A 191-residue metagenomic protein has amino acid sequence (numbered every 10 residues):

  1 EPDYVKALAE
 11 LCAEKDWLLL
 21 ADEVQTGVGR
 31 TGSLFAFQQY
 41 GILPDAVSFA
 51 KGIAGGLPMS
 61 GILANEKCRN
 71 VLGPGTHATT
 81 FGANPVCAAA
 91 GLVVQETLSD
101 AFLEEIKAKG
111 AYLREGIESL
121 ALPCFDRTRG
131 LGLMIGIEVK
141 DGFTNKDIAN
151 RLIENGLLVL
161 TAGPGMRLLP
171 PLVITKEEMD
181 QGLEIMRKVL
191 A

Functional and structural regions predicted by a protein language model:
E1-A191: Conserved N-terminal phosphate-binding loop of PLP-dependent enzymes in the Aspartate aminotransferase
